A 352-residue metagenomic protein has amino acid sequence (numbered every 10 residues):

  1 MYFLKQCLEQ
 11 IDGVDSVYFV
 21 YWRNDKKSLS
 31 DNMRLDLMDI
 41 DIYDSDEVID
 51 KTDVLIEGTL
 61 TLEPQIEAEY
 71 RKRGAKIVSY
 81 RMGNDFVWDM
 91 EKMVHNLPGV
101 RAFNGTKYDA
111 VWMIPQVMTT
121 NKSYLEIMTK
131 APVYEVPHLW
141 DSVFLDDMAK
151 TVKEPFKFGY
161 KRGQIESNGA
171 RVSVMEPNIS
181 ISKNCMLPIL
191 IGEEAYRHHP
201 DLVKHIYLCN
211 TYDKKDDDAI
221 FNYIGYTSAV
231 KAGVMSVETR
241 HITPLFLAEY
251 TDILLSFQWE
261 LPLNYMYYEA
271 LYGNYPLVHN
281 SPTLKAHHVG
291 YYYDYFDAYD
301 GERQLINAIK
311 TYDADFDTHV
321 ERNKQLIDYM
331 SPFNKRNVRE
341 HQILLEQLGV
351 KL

Functional and structural regions predicted by a protein language model:
M1-L4, L62-P64, K92-G99, N184-A195 (+2 more regions): Well-ordered, non-membrane alpha-helical segments in soluble/globular domains
Y2-A110, V117-K122, V237-T243: Extended catalytic core of nucleotide-activated donor transferases of GT-like folds
D36-S45, A232-T239, V278, Y291-D300 (+1 more regions): Short acidic-hydrophobic, aromatic-tinged amphipathic segments that line or gate anion-handling sites
D41-Y43, K214-G273: Donor nucleotide-activated moiety binding/catalytic core segment of transferases that use nucleotide-activated donors
I56-L60, Y80-R81, I114-P115, M175-P177 (+3 more regions): Short His-Asn-centered micro-motif
T120-S123, M128-A229, G233: Conserved catalytic-core segment of nucleotide-activated headgroup transferases in glycan assembly
E249-S331: Catalytic binding pocket for nucleotide-activated donors in carbohydrate/polymer assembly enzymes
Y329-L352: C-terminal alpha-helical cap of glycosyltransferases
